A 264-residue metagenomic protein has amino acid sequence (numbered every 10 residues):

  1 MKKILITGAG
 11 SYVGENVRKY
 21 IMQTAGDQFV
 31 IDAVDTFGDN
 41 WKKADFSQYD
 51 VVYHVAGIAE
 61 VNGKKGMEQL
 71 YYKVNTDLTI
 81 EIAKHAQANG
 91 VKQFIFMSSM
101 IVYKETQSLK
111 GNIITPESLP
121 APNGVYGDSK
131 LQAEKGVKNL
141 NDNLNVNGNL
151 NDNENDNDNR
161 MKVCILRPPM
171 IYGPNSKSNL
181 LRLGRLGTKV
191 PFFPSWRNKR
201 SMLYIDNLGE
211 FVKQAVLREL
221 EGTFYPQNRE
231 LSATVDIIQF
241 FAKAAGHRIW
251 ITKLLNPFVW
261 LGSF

Functional and structural regions predicted by a protein language model:
I4-M22: N-terminal Rossmann NAD(P)H-binding glycine-rich loop of SDR-like oxidoreductase domains
K42-D77, E81-A88, V102-E105: NAD(P)H-binding glycine-rich loop region in Rossmannoid oxidoreductase-like domains and their noncatalytic homologs
G63-K64, R185-L203, N207, F211 (+1 more regions): A conserved pocket-lining segment of Rossmann-fold NAD(P)-dependent short-chain dehydrogenase/reductase
Y72-T79, I95, S129-K130, S201: Short alpha-helix in the Rossmann-fold core of NAD(P)-dependent oxidoreductases
K73, S108-L144, D156-I171, F192-P194: Catalytic helix-loop patch of NAD(P)-dependent Rossmann-fold dehydrogenases
E81-V125: Conserved Rossmann-fold NAD(P)-dependent oxidoreductase catalytic core, especially the SDR/UDP-sugar
F211-F264: Mid/C-terminal beta-alpha module of Rossmann-like enzyme folds, strongest in SDR-family dehydrogenases/epimerases
